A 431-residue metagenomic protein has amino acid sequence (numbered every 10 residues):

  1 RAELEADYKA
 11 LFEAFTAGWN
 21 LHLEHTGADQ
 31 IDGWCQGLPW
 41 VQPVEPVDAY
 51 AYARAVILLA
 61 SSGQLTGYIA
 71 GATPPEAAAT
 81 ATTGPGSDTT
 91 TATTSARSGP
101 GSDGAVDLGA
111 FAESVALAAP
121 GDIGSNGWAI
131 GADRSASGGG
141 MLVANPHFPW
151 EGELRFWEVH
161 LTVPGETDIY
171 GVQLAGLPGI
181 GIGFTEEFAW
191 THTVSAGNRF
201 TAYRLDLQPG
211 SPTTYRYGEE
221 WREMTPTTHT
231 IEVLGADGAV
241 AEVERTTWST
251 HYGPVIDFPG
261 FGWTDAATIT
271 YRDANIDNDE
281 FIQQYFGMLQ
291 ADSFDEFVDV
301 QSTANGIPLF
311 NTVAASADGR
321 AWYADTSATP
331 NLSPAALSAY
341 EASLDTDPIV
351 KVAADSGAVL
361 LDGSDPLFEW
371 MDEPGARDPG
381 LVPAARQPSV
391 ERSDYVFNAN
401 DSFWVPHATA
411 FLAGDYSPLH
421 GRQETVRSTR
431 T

Functional and structural regions predicted by a protein language model:
R1-K9, T270-R272, I282-M288, N400 (+1 more regions): Second-shell loop/turn segments in exported
R1-M141, P146-G152, P164-E166, G171-Q173 (+1 more regions): Substrate-recognition/specificity elements adjacent to catalytic centers across diverse enzyme folds
W40, V47-L59, F156-L161, A196-R199 (+4 more regions): Short secondary-structure boundary/capping segments
A81-S87, R97-G104, G165-V243, T247 (+2 more regions): Compact, glycine/acidic-enriched structural inserts
I123-G124, L174, G262-T270, I276-Y285 (+1 more regions): Flexible glycine/proline-enriched surface loops and loop-helix/loop-strand junctions
G138-G139, W150-L154, V159-H160, I169-G171 (+12 more regions): Short helix/loop capping segments that flank catalytic or ligand/cofactor-binding pockets
F281-T303: Alpha/propeptide regions of enzymes that mature by internal proteolysis
I307-R430: Hydrophobic alpha-helical segments
